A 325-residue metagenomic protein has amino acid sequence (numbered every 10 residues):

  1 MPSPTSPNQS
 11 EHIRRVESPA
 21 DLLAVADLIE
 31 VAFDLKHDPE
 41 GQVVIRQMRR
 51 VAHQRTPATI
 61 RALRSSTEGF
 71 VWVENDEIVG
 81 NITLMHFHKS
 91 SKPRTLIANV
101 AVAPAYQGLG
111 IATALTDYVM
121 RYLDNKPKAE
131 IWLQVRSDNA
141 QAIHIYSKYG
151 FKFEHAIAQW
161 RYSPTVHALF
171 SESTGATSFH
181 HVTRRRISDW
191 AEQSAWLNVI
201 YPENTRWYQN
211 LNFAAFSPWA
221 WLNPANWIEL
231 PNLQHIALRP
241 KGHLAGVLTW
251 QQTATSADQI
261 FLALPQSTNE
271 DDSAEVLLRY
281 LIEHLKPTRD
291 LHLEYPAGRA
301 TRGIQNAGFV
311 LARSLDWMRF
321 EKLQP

Functional and structural regions predicted by a protein language model:
M1-L23, D27, T165-S188, Q324-P325: Conserved N-terminal entry element of GNAT/NAT acetyltransferase domains
I29-E74, I78-V79, T83, T205-Q234: Active-site rim helix/loop that mediates acceptor-substrate recognition in acyltransferases
A52-H53, K152-S256: Amide-forming acyltransferase catalytic core, primarily the GNAT-like/NAT-type and related acyltransferase folds
T67-V71, E77-H86, L96, A101 (+2 more regions): Conserved beta-strand in the GNAT
V102, G108-R121, H144-K148, N269-E283: Conserved acetyl-CoA-binding loop-helix of GNAT-fold acetyltransferases
T113, S137-H155, P296-R313: Conserved active-site alpha-helix within GNAT-family acetyltransferase domains
L123-Q134, K286-P296: Conserved GNAT acetyl-CoA-binding A-motif
Q134-V135, K152-T165, V310-E321: Conserved catalytic-core motifs of GNAT/GCN5-like acyltransferases
